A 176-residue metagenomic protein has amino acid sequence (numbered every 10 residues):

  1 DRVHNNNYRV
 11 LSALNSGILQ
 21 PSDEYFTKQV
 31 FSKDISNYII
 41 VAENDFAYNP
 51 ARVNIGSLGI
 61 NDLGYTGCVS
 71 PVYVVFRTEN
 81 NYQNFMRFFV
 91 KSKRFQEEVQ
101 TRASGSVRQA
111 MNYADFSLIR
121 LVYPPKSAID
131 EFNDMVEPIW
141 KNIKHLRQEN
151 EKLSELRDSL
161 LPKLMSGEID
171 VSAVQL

Functional and structural regions predicted by a protein language model:
D1-E43, G56, L63-G64, V69: Sequence-specific dsDNA recognition surfaces
H4-N5, F89, A110, R147: Non-catalytic, surface-exposed connector residues within folded enzymatic/regulatory domains
L14-I18, A51-R52, A173-Q175: Short, small-residue-rich loop/turn micro-motifs
P21-S22, S70, A114, E155: A generic alpha-helix surface/boundary motif
S36-I39, E43-F95, Q100-S117: A short beta-sheet element
N81, S92, Q96-E98, R102-G105 (+1 more regions): Amphipathic alpha-helical coiled-coil/heptad-repeat segments
